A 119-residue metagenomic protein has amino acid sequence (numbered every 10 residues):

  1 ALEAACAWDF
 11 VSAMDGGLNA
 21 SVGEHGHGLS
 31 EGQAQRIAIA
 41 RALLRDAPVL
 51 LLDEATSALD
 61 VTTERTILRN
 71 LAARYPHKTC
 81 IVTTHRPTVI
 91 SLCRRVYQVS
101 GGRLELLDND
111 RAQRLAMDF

Functional and structural regions predicted by a protein language model:
A1-S21: Conserved "ABC signature" C-loop
Q33, I39, T83: Hydrophobic anchor residue at the start of the ABC signature
I37, A42-R45: Hydrophobic/aromatic position at a conserved helix-loop-beta junction within ABC-family ATPase nucleotide-binding
L44-P48, H77: A short, proline-enriched helix->beta-strand linker immediately N-terminal to the Walker B motif in ABC-type P-loop
L50-E54: Catalytic Walker B motif of ABC-type/P-loop ATPase nucleotide-binding domains
E64-P76: Helical segment within the ABC ATPase nucleotide-binding domain
C93-N109: H-loop (His-switch) and adjacent beta-strand-loop-beta switch element of ABC-type ATPase nucleotide-binding domains
